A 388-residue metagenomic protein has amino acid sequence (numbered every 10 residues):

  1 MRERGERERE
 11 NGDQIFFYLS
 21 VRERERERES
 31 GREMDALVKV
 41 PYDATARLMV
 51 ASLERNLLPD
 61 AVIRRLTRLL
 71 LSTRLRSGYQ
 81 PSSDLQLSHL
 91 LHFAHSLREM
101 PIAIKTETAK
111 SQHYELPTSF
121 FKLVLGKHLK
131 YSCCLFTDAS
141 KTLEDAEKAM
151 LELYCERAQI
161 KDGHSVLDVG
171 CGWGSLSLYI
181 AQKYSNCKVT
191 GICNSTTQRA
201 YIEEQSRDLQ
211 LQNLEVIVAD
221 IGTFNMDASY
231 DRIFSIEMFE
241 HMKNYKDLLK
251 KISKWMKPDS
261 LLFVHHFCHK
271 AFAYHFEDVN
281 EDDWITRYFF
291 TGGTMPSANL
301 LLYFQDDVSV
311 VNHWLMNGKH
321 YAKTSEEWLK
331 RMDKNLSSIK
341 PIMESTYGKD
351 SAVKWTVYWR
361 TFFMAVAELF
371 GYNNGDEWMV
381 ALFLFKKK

Functional and structural regions predicted by a protein language model:
L70-K161: Conserved Class I S-adenosyl-L-methionine-dependent methyltransferase catalytic core
D162-G172: Conserved class I S-adenosyl-L-methionine
W173-S185: Conserved SAM-binding loop of SAM-dependent methyltransferases across substrates and taxa, primarily the Class I
Q182-T223: Class I SAM-dependent methyltransferase SAM/SAH-binding core
G222-I233: A short acidic, Gly/Pro-enriched loop at the edge of an enzyme's catalytic core that lines a small-molecule cofactor
K246-D259: A short glycine-rich, Lys/Arg-flanked "PGG" loop and its adjoining helix->strand segment in the class I
D259-F267: Conserved beta-strand signature within the Rossmann-like core of class I S-adenosyl-L-methionine
C268-V380, K386-K388: Substrate-binding/catalytic lobe of Class I Rossmann-like enzymes that use SAM or dcSAM, i.e., the mid-to-C-terminal
